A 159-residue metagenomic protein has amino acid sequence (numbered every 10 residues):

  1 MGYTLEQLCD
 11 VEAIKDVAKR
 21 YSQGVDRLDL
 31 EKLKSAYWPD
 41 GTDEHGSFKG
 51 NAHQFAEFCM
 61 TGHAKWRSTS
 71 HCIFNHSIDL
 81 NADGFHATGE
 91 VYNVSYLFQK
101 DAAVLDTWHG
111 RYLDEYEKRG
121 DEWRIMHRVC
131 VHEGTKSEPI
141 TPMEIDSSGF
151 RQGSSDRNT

Functional and structural regions predicted by a protein language model:
M1-Q23, R27, E31-A36: Short, low-complexity N-terminal intrinsically disordered segments enriched in polar/charged residues
Y3-E6, G46, D106: Flexible, active-site-adjacent loop/turn segments at secondary-structure boundaries
D10, D26-D29, D43, D114 (+1 more regions): Acidic side chains
R27-S95: A solvent-exposed, acidic/Ser-Thr-rich amphipathic alpha-helical stretch
A64-T159: A beta-strand edge to alpha-helix "cap/lid" segment located at domain peripheries
